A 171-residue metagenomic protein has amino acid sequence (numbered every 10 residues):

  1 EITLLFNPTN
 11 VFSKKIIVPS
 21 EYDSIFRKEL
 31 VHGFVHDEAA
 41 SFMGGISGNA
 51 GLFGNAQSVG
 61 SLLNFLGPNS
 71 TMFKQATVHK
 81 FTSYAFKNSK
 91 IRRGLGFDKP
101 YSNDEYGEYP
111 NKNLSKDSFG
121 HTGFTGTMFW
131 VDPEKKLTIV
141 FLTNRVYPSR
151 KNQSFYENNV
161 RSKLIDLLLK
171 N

Functional and structural regions predicted by a protein language model:
E1-D117: Short, surface-exposed loop or secondary-structure junction motifs that flank catalytic or metal-binding residues
H121-N171: Structured C-terminal helix/loop/strand segments within mature extracytoplasmic catalytic/sensor domains
